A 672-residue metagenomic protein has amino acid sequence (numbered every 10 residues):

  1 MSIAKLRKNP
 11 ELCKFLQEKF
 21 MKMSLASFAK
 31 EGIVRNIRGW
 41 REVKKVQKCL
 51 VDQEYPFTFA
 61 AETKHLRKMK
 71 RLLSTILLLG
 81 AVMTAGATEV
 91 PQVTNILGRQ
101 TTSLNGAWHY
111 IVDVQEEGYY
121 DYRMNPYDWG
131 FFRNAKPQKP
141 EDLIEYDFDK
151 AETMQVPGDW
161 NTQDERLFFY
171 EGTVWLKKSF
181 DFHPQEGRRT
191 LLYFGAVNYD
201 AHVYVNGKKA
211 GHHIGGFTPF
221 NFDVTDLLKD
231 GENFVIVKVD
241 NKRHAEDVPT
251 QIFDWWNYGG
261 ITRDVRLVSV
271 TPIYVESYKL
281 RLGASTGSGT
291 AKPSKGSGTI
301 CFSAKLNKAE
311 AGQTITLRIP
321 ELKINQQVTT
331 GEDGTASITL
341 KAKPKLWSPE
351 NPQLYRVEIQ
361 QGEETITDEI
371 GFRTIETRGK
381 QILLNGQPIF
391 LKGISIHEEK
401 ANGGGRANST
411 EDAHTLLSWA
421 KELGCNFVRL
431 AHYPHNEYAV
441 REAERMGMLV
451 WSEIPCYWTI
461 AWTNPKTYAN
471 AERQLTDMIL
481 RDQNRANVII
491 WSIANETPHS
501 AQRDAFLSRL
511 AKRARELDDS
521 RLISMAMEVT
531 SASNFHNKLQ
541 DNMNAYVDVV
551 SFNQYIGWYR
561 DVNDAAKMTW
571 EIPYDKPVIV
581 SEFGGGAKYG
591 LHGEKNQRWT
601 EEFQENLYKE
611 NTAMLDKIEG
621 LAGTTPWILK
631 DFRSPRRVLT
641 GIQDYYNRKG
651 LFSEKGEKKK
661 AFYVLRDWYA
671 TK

Functional and structural regions predicted by a protein language model:
L6, E11-K14, K22-L25, I33-N36 (+4 more regions): Short, positively charged and aromatic/hydrophobic N-terminal segments
S27-G32, S285-K295: Short Gly/Ser/Thr- and charged-rich N-terminal loops/segments that act as flexible capping/hinge elements
A29-E31, R38-R41: Glycine-biased, low-complexity coil/linker segments
L78-G86: Hydrophobic h-region of N-terminal signal peptides that target proteins for export in Gram-negative bacteria
V90, T94-N95, I111-Q115, R166-V275 (+2 more regions): Accessory beta-strand-rich segments of carbohydrate-active enzymes
T94-D121, F131-R133, M154, V197 (+7 more regions): Substrate-binding clefts and catalytic carboxylate motifs of secreted carbohydrate-active enzymes
E141-L143, E152-D181, E186-V205, G211-H212 (+10 more regions): Active-site-adjacent substrate/metal-binding segments within catalytic domains of carbohydrate-active enzymes
K229-E232, S303-R378: Extended acidic/polar, glycine-enriched regions that form or flank non-catalytic beta-rich accessory modules
